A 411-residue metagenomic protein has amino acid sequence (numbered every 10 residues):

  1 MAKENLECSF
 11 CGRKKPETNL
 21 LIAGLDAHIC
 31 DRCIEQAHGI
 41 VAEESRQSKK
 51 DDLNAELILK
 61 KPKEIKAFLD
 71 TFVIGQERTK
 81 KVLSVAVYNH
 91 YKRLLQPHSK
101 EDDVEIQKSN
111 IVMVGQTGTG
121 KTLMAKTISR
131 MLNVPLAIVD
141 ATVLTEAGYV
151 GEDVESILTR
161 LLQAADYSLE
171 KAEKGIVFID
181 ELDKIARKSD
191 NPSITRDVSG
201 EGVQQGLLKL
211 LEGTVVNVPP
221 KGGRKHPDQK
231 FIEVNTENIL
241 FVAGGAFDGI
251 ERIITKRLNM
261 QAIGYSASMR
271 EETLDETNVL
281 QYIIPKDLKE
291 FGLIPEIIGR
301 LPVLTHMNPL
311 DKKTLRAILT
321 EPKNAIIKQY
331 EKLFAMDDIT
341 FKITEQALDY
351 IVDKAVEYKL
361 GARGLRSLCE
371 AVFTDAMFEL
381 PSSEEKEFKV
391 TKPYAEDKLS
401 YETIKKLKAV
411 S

Functional and structural regions predicted by a protein language model:
A2-C33, H38-A137, A141-V150, E155-S411: AAA+ P-loop NTPase nucleotide-binding core of proteostasis motors
